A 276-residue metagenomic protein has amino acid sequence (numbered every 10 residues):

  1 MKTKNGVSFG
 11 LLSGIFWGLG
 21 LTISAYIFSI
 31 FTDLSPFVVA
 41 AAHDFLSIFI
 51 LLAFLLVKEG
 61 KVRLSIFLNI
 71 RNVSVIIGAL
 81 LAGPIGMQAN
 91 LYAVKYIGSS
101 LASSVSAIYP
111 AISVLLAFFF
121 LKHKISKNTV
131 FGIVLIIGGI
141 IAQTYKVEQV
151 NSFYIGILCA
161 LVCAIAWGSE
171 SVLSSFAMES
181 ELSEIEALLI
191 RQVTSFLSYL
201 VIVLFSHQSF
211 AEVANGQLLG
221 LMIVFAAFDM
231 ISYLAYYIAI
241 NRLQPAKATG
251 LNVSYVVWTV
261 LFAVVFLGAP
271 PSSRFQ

Functional and structural regions predicted by a protein language model:
M1-A40, Q149-F176: Glycine-/small-residue-enriched transmembrane alpha-helix faces in small-molecule transporters and effluxers
G6-G14, V75-L80, S103, I133 (+5 more regions): Residue-level signature of transmembrane alpha-helical cores of multipass secondary-active transporters and flippases
L12-G14, A42, M87, S100-A111 (+2 more regions): Helix-helix packing/entry segments at the starts of transmembrane helices
F16-G20, E59-S100, A142, I223-L243: Specific transmembrane alpha-helical segments of multi-pass solute transporters/efflux pumps, especially DMT/EamA
Y26, I30, S47-N69, G138-N151 (+2 more regions): Membrane-interface helix-cap regions at the ends of transmembrane helices in multi-pass membrane proteins
I27, V39, H43, A93 (+5 more regions): Hydrophobic/aromatic residues within transmembrane alpha-helices of multi-pass small-molecule transporters
T32-I85, A166-E170, L188-H207, A227: Transmembrane alpha-helices of multi-pass small-molecule transport proteins
L51, L116, I125-K146, V253 (+2 more regions): Hydrophobic transmembrane alpha-helices of multi-pass small-molecule transport proteins
